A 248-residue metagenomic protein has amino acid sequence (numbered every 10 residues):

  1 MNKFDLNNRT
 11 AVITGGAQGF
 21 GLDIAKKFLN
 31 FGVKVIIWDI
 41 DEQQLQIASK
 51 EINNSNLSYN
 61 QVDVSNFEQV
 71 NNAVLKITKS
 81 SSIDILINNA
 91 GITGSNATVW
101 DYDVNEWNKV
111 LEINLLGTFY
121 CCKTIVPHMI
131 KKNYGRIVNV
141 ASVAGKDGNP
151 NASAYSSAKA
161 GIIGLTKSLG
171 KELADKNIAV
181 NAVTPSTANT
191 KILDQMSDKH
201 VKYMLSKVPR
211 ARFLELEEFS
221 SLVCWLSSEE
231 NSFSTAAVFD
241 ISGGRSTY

Functional and structural regions predicted by a protein language model:
M1-N2, T93-N96, D147, C224 (+1 more regions): Short C-terminal tail/terminal secondary-structure segment of NAD(P)H-dependent dehydrogenase/reductase domains
E42-Q43, Q61-N72, V104, E217: The beta1-alpha1 cofactor-binding region of Rossmann-like NAD(H)/NADP(H)-dependent oxidoreductases
A97-V99, D103-N108, L193, M204: Substrate-binding pocket helix/loop in short-chain dehydrogenase/reductase
C122, A158, T166: Active-site helix of classical SDR
P127, K171-D175, S232: Alpha-helical segment proximal to the catalytic Tyr-Lys
S142: Residue(s) in the substrate-gating loop at a strand-loop-helix junction that position the organic substrate next
V208-F219: A conserved structural motif in NAD(P)-dependent oxidoreductases
